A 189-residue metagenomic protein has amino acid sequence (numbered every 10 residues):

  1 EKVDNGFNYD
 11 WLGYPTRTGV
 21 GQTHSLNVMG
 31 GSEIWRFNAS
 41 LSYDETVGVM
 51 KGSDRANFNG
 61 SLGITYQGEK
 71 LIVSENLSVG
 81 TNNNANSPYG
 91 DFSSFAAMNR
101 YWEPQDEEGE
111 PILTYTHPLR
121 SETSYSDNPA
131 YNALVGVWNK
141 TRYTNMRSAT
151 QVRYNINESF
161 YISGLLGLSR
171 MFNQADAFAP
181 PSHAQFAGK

Functional and structural regions predicted by a protein language model:
E1-F7, G48-S53, N59-R147, S163-K189: Surface-exposed loop/interface segments of Gram-negative outer-membrane beta-barrel transport/assembly proteins
E1-K51, S87-D91, Y131-N139, R153-N155: Residues embedded in well-ordered regular secondary structure
T23-S25, N59-S61, R147-A149, R153: Membrane-embedded beta-strand positions in outer-membrane beta-barrel channels/transporters
S25, S159-G164: Beta-sheet entry/capping signal
G31-S32, Q67-K70, Y154-F160: Outer-membrane beta-barrel strand-turn architecture
R36, L41, Y66-G68, L77-V79 (+1 more regions): Generic alpha-helical hydrophobic packing signal
